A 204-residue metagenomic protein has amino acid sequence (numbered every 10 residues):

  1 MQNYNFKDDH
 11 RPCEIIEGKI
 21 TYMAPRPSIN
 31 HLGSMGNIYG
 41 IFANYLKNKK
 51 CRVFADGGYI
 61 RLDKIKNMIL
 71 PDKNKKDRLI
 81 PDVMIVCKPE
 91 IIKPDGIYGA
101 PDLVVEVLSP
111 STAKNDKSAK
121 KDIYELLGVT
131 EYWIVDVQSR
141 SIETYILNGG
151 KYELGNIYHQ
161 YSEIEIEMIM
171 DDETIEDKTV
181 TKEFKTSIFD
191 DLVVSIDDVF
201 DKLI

Functional and structural regions predicted by a protein language model:
M1-I204: Gly/Pro/Ser/Thr-rich low-complexity, intrinsically disordered segments predominantly at protein N-termini
